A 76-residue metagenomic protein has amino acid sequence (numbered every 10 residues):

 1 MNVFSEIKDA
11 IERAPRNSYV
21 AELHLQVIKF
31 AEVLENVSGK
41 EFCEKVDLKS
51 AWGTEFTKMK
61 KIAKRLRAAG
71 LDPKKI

Functional and structural regions predicted by a protein language model:
V3-K29: Short, Lys/Arg-enriched anionic-surface-contact patches
K40-V46: Short alpha-helical "recognition helix" segments of helix-turn-helix
S50-K64: Major-groove recognition helix of helix-turn-helix-like DNA-binding domains
K60-I76: Short Lys/Arg-enriched helix C-cap and helix-to-coil transition segments that create basic nucleic-acid-contact patches
